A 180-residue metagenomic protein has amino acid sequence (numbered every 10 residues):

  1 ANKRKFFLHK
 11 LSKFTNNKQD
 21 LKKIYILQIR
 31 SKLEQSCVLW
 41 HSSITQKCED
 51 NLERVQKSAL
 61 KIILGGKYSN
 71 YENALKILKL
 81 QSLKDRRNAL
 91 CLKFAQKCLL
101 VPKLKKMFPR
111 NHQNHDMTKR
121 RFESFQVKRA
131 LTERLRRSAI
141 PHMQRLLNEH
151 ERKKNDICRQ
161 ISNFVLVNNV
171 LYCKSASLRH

Functional and structural regions predicted by a protein language model:
A1-H180: Hydrophobic/basic alpha-helical segments
